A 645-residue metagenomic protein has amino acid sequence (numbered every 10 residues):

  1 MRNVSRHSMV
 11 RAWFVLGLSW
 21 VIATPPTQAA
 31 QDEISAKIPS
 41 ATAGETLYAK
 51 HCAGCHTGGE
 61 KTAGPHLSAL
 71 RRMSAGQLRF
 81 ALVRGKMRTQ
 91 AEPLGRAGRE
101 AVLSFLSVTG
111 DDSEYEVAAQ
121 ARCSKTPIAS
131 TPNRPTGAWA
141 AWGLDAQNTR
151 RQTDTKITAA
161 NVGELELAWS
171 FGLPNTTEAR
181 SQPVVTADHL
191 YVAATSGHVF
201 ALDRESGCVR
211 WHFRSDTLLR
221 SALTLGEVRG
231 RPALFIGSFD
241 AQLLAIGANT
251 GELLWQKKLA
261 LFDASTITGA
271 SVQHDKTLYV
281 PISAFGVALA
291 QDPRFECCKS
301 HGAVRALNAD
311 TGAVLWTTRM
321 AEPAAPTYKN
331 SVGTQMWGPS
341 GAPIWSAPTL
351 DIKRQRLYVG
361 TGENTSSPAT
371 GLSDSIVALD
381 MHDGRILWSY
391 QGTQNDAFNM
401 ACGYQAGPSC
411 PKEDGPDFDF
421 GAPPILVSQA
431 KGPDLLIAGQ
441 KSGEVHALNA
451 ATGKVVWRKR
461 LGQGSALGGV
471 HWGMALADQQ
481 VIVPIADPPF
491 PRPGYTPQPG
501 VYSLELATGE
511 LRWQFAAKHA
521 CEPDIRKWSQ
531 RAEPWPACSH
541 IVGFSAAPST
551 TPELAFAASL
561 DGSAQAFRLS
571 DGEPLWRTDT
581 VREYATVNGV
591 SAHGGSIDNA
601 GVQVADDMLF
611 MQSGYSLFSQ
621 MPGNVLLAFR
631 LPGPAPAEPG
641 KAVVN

Functional and structural regions predicted by a protein language model:
Q28-L47, A119, T126-I128: Electrostatic cytochrome c docking/interface patches
K37-G58, R79: Sequence/structural segment immediately N-terminal to covalent heme-attachment motifs in c-type and related
A49, A53-T62, V83, P93 (+3 more regions): Detector for the c-type heme attachment site
G64-D111, T277, R356: Extracytoplasmic electron-transfer domains, predominantly the class I c-type cytochrome c fold
A121-A168, M320, A325: Blade/loop signatures of beta-propeller domains
T136-G143, T176-H198, D216-L243, D263-E296 (+7 more regions): Repeat-blade elements of multi-bladed beta-propeller folds
R460-H471, C521-V542, A546, E573-V604: Conserved blade-ending motifs and adjacent loop-strand segments that build the rim/top face of beta-propeller domains
D598-N645: Blade-level signature of beta-propeller repeat domains, shared across WD40, Kelch, NHL, RCC1 and BNR/Asp-box propellers
